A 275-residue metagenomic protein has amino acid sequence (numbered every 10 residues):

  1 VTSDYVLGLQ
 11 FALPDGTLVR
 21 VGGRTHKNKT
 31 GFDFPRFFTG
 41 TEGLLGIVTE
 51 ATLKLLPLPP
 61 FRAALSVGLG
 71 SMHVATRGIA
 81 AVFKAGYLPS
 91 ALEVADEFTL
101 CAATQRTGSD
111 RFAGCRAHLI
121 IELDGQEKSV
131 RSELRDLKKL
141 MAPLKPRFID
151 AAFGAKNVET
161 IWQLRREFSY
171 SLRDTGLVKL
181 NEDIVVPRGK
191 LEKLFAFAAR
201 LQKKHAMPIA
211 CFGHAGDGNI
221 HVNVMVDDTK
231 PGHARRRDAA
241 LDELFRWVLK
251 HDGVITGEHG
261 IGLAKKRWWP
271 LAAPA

Functional and structural regions predicted by a protein language model:
V1-A275: Noncatalytic alpha-helical scaffold of FAD-dependent oxidoreductases
